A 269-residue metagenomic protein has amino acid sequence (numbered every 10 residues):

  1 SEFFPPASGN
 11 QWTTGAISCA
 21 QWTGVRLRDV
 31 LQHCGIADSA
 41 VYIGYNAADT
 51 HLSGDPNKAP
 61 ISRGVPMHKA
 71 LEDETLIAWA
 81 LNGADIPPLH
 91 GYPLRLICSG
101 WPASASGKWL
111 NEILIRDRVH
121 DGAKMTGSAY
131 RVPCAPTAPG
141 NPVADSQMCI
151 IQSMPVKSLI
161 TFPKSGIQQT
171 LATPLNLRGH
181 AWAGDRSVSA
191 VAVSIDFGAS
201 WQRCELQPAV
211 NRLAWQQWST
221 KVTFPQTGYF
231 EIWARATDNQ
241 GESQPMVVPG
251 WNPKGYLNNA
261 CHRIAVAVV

Functional and structural regions predicted by a protein language model:
S1-V269: Structured, non-membrane catalytic/scaffold regions adjacent to prosthetic-group chemistry
